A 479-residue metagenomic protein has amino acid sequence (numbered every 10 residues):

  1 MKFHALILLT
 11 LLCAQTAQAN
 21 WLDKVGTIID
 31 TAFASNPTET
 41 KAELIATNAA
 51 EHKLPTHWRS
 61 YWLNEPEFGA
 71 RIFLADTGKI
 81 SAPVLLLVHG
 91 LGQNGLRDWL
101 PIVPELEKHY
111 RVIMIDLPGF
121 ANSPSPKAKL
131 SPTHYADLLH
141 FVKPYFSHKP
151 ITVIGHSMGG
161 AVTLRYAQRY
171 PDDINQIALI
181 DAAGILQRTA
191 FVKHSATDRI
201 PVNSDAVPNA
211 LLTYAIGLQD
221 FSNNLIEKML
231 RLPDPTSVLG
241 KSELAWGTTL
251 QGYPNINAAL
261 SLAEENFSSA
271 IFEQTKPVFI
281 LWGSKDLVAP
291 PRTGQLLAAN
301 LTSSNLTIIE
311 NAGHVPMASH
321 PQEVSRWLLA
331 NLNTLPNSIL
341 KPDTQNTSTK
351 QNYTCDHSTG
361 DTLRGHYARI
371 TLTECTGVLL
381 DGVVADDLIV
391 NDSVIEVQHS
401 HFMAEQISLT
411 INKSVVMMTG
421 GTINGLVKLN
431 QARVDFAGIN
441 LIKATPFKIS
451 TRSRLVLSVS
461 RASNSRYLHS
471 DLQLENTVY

Functional and structural regions predicted by a protein language model:
N20-L86, K108-Y110, P144, N333-I339: Alpha/beta-hydrolase fold catalytic core
T77-N122: Conserved HGGG/HGGXW glycine-rich cap/lid loop of the alpha/beta-hydrolase fold
M114-I154: Active-site loop/oxyanion-hole signature of alpha/beta-hydrolase fold enzymes
Q168, I177-G217: Flexible "cap/lid" loop of the alpha/beta hydrolase fold
L239-F267: Hydrophobic, aromatic-rich cap/lid helix
Q274, I280-W282, D286: Short beta-strand/loop motif that positions the catalytic acidic residue of the alpha/beta-hydrolase fold
L287-T293: Conserved alpha/beta-hydrolase "acid-adjacent" motif
S304-Q345: Catalytic active-site module of serine/aspartate enzymes centered on a nucleophile-bearing elbow/loop
